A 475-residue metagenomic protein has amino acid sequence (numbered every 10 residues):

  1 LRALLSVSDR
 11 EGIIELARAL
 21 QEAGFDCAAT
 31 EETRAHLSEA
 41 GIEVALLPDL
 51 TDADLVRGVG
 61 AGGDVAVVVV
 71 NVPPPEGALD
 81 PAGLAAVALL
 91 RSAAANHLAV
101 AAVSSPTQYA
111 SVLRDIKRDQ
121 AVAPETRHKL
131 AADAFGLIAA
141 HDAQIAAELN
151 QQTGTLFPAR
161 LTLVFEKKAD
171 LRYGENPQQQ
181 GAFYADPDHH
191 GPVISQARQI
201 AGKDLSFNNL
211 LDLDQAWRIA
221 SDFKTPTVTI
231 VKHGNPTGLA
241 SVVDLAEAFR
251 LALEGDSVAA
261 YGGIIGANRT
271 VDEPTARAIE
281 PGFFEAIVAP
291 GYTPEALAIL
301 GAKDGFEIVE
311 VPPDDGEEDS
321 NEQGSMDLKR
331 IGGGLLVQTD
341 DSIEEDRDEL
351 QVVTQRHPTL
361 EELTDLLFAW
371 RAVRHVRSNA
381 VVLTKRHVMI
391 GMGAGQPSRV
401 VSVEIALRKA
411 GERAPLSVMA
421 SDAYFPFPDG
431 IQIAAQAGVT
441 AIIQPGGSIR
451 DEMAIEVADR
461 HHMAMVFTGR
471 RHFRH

Functional and structural regions predicted by a protein language model:
L1-A19, A40, A45-P48, L55-R57 (+4 more regions): ATP-dependent carboxylate/acyl-activation modules
L5, D26-A29, A102: Conserved SAM-binding loop
A17, D26-A40: Glycine-rich N-terminal segment of FAD-binding domains in flavoprotein oxidoreductases, spanning the beta-loop-helix
G24-C27, H387: A generic structural motif
E31-E32, S104-Q108, K129, T270-V271 (+2 more regions): Short beta->alpha linker loops
D80-Q108, R114, R118, R377: Short alpha-helices
V122-Q144: Conserved anion/nucleotide-ligand pocket segment
